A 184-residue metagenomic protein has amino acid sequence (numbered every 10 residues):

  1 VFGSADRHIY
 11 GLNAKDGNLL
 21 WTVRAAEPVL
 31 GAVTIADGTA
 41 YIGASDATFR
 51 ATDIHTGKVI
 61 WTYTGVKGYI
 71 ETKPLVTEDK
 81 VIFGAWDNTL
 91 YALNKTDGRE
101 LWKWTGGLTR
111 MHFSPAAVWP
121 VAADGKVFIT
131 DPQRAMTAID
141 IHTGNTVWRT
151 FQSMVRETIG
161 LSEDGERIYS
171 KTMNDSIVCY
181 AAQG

Functional and structural regions predicted by a protein language model:
V1-G3, K15, G43, H55 (+1 more regions): Glycine-rich phosphate/oxyanion-binding loops and their immediately adjacent helices within cytosolic catalytic domains
S4-H8, L19-A36, S45, V59-E78 (+5 more regions): Extracytoplasmic beta-rich repeat domains
N13-D16, D53-G57, N94-D97, D140-T143 (+1 more regions): Short loop/turn segments that connect beta-strands within beta-propeller blades
